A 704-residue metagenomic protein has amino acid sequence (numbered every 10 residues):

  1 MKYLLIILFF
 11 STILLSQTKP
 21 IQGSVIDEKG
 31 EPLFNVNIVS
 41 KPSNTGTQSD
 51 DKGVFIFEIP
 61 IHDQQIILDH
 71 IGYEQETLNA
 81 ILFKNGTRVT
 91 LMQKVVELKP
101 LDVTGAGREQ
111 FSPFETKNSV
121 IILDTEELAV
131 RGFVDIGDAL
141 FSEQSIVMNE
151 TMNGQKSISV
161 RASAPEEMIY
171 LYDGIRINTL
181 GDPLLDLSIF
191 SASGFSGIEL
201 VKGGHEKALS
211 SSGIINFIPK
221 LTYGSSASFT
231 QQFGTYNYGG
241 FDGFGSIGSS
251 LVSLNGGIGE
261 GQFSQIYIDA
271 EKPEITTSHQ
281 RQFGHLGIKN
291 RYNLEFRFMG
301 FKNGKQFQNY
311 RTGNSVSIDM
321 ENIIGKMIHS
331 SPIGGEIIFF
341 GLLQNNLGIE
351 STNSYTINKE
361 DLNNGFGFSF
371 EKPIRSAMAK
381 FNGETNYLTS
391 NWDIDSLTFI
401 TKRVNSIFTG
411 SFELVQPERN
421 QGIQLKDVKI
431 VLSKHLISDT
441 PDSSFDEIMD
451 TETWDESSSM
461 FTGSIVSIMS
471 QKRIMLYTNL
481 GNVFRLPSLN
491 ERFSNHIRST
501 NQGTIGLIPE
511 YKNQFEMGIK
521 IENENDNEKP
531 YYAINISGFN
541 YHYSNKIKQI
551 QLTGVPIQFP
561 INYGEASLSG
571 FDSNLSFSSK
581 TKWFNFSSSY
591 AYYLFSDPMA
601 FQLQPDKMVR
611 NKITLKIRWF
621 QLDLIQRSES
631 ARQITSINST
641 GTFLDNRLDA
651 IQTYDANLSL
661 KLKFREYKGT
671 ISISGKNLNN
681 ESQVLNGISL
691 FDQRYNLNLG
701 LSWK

Functional and structural regions predicted by a protein language model:
I26, N37-K41, D69-Y73, F83-A129 (+1 more regions): Short, acidic, small-residue-rich periplasmic hinge/interaction motif at the N-terminus of Gram-negative outer-membrane
F55-E58, M148, I175-G203, F217: Short acidic/polar hinge/loop motifs at secondary-structure boundaries that mediate gating or recognition
R88-T90, I189-S228: A beta-strand signature from Gram-negative outer-membrane beta-barrel systems, especially the internal plug domain
G137-R176, G203: Extracytoplasmic beta-strand/coil segments of soluble accessory domains associated with Gram-negative outer-membrane
G224-S225, F244-D319: Periplasmic-side early beta-strands and strand-to-turn transitions of outer-membrane beta-barrels
P273-T276, N314, L347-E350, T440-S443 (+6 more regions): Outer-membrane beta-barrel domain signature, especially the mid-to-C-terminal portions of large Gram-negative OMP
F283-H285, N363-S369, I407-S411, T504-I508 (+3 more regions): Outer membrane beta-barrel strand-and-loop segments of large Gram-negative receptors, especially TonB-dependent
H329, S376-T389, D393-Y541, W619: Structural signature of Gram-negative outer-membrane beta-barrels, strongest in the C-terminal barrel of TonB-dependent
